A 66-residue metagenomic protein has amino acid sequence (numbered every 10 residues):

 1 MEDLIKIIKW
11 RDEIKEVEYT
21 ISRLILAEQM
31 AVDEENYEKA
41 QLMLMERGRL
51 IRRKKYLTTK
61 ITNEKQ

Functional and structural regions predicted by a protein language model:
M1-Y19: Short, charge/polar-rich alpha-helical segments
I7-R11, Y37-I51: Short, charged, amphipathic alpha-helical segments
I8, A31, E38-Q41, Y56 (+1 more regions): Residue-level detector of intrinsically disordered/flexible regions characterized by low predicted structural confidence
K15-L44: Short E/K-rich amphipathic alpha-helical oligomerization segments
I21-L24, E46-Q66: Amphipathic alpha-helical coiled-coil segments
